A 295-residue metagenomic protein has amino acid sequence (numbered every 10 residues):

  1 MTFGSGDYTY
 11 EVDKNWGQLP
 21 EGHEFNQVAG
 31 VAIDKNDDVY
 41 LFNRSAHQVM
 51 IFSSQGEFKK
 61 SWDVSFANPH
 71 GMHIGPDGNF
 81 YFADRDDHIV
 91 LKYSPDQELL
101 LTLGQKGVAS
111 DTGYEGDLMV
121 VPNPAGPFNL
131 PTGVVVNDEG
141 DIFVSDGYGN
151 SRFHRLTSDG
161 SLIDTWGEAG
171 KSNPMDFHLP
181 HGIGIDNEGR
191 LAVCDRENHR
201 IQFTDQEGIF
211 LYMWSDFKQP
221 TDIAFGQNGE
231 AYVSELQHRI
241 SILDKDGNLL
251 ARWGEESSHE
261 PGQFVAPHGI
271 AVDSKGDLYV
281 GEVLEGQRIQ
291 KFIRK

Functional and structural regions predicted by a protein language model:
M1-K295: Eukaryotic scaffold repeat domains enriched in small/polar residues
